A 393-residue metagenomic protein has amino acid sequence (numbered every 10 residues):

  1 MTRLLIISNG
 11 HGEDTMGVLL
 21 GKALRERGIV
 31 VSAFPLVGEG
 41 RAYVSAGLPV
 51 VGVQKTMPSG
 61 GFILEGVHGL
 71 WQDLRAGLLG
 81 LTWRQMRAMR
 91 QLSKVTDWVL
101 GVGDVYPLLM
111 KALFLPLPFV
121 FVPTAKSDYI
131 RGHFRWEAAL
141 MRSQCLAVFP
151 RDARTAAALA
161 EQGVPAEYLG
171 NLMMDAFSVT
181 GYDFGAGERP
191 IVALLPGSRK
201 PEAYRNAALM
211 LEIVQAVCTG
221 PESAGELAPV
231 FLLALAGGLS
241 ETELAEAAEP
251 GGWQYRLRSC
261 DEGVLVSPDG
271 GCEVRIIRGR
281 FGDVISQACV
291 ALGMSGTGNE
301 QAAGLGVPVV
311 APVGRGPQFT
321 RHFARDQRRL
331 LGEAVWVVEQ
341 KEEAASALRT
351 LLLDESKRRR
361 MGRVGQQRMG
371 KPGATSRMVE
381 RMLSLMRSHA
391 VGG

Functional and structural regions predicted by a protein language model:
M1-G393: Nucleotide-activated sugar donor-binding and catalytic core shared by glycosyltransferases and related lipid-linked
